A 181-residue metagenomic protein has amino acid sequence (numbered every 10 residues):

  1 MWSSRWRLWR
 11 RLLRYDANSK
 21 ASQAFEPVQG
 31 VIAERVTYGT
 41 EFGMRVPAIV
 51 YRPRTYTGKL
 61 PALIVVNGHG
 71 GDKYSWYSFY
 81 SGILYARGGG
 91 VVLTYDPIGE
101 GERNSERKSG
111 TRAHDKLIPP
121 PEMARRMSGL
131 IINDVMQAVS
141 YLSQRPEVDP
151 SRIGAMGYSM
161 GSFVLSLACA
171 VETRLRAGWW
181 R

Functional and structural regions predicted by a protein language model:
M1-A17: N-terminal pre-domain segments of enzymes
D16-G58: N-terminal cap/lid segment of alpha/beta-hydrolase-fold proteins
A33, W76-Y80, F163: Short alpha-helical segments and helix-capping/turn motifs at coil-helix boundaries
T40-F42, V65-G70, S159: Glycine-rich His-Gly loop
V46, G71, E102-N104, M160 (+1 more regions): Short, flexible micro-motifs
G58-K59, I64-Q144: Cap/lid segment of the alpha/beta-hydrolase catalytic domain
G88, Q137-R181: Primarily recognizes the serine-hydrolase "nucleophile elbow" in alpha/beta-hydrolase and SGNH/GDSL folds
